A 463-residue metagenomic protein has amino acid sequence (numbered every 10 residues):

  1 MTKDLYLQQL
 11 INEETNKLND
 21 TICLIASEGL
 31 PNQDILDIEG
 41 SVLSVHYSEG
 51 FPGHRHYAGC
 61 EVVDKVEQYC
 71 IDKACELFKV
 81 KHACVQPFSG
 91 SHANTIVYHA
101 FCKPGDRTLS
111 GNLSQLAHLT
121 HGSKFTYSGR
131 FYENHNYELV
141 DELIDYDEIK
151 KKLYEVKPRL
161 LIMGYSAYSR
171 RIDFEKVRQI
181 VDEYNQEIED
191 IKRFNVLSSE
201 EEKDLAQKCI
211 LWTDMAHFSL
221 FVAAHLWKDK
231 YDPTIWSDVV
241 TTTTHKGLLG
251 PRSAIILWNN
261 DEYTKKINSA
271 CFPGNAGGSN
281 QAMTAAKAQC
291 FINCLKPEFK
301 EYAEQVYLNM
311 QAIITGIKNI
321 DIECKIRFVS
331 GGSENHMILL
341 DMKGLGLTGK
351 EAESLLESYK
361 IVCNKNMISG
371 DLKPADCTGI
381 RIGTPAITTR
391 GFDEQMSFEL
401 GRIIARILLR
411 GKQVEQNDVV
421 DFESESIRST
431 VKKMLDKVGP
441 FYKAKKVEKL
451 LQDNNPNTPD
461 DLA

Functional and structural regions predicted by a protein language model:
M1-D72, D436, P440-A463: N-terminal glycine-rich, Lys/His-bearing helix-loop that initiates the first secondary-structure elements of many
L5, P374-A463: PLP-dependent enzyme catalytic core of the Aspartate aminotransferase-like
E14-D20, H46-P52, P158, T264-S269 (+4 more regions): Short acidic (Asp/Glu) and glycine-rich catalytic loops that position anionic groups and cofactors
E14-T15, L153, D232, G247 (+2 more regions): Replace "in large, NTP-powered and nucleic-acid-processing enzymes" with "in large, NTP-powered factors and other
Q33, A117-T120, F328: Glycine-rich phosphate/diphosphate-binding loop of Rossmann-like nucleotide-binding domains
K65, Y69, K73-E323: Conserved PLP-enzyme active-site core in the AAT-like
Q305-Q311, I322, S330-L339, S369 (+3 more regions): A glycine-rich phosphate-binding loop feature that marks nucleotide/adenosyl-phosphate handling sites
K325-E394, N455-L462: Conserved PLP-binding catalytic core of the aspartate aminotransferase-like
